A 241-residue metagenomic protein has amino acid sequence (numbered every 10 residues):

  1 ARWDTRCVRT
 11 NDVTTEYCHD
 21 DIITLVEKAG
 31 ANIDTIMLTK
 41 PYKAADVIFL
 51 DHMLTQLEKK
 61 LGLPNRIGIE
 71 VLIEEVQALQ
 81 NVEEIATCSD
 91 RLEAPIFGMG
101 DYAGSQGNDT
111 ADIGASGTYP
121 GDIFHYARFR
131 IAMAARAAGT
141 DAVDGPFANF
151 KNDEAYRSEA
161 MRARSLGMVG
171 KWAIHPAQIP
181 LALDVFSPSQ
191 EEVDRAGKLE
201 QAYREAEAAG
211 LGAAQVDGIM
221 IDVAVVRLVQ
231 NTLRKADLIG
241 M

Functional and structural regions predicted by a protein language model:
A1-M241: Expand to "…catalyze enediolate/carbanion chemistry for C-C bond making/breaking, isomerization, decarboxylation
